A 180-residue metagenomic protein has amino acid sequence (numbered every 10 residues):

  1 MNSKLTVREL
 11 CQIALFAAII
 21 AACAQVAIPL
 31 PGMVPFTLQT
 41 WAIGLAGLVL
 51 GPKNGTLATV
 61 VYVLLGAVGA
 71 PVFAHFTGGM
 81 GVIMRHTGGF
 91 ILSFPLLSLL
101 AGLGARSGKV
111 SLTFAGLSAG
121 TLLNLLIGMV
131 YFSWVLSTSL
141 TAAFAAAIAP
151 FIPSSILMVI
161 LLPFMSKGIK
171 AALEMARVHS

Functional and structural regions predicted by a protein language model:
M1, L5, E9, G78-V82 (+5 more regions): Membrane-helix interfacial "entry" motifs
M1-T56: Hydrophobic transmembrane alpha-helices
L10-L15, W41-L45, T56-V61, T87-L92 (+3 more regions): Hydrophobic alpha-helical transmembrane segments
I13-L15, A22, M80-N124: Short helix-perturbing small/polar motifs within transmembrane alpha-helices
I19, C23, A27, A46 (+13 more regions): Alpha-helical membrane-inserting segments
A24-P35, V63-L97: Interfacial aromatic-anchored transmembrane helix boundaries in multi-pass membrane proteins
G32, G108-S180: Membrane-embedded alpha-helical hairpins and interfacial helices in multi-pass inner-membrane proteins
